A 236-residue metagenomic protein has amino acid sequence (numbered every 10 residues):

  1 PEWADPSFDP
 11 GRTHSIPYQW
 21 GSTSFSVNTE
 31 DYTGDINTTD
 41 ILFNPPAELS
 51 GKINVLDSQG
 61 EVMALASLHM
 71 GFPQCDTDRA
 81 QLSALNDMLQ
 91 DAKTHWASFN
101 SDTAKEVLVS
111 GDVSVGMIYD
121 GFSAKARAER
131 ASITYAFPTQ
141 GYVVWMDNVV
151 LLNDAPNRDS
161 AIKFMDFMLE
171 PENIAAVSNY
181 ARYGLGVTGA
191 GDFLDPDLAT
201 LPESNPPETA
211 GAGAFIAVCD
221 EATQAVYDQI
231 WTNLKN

Functional and structural regions predicted by a protein language model:
P1, D9-R12, K125-F137, A199-T200: Ligand-binding "clamshell"
P1-D112: Extracytoplasmic ligand-binding site segments that recognize negatively charged/polar headgroups
G21, L82-D91, R127-A155: Periplasmic-binding protein-like
S24-D31, S67-G71, M146-N157, A176-N179: A bilobed periplasmic-binding-protein/Venus flytrap-type ligand-binding module shared by bacterial periplasmic
A104-V107, S123, A161, I174: Short, hydrophobic alpha-helical packing/hinge segments within bilobed ligand-binding/sensory domains
V109, V115-S132: A ligand-binding cleft/hinge motif common to bilobed small-molecule-binding domains
L152-G211: Mature extracytoplasmic/periplasmic domains
P207-N236: Conserved C-terminal helix/tail region of periplasmic/extracytoplasmic solute-binding proteins
